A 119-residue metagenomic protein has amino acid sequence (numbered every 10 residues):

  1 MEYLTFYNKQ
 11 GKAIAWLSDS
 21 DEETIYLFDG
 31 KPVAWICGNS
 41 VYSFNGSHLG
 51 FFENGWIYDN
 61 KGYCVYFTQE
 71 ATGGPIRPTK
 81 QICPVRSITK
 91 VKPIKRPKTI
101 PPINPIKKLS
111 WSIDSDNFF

Functional and structural regions predicted by a protein language model:
M1-A13, N54-F119: Long terminal segments
E2, D19-T24, C37-S40, N54-W56: Short "repeat-start/strand-capping" segments in structured domains, especially the N-termini of parallel beta-helix
Y3, D29-K31: Long, polar low-complexity repeats
Y7-I25: Short low-complexity stretches enriched in small and charged residues
K9, F28, F44-N45, N60: Tandem-repeat architecture and repeat-register "anchor" residues
A13, K31-P32, H48-L49, Y63-C64: Extracellular beta-strand scaffolds
Y26, A34-W35, Y42-S43, G50: Structural recognition of beta-strand segments within beta-rich domains
